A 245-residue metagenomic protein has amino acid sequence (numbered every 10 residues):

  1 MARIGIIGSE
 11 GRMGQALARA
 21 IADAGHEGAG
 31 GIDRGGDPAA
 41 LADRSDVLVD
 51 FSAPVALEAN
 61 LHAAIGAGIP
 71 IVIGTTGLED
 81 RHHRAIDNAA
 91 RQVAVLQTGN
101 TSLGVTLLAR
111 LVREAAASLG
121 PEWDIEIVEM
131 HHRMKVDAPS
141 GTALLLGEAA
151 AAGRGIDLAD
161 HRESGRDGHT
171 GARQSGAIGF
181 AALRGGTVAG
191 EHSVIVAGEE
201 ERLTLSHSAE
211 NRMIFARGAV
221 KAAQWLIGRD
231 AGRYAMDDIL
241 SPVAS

Functional and structural regions predicted by a protein language model:
R3, I7, R12-S45, P121-S245: C-terminal substrate-binding/catalytic lobe of Rossmann-fold NAD(P)-dependent oxidoreductases
I7, F51-S52, G74-T75, T98-G99 (+1 more regions): Structural motif
L17, N60, I86, L111 (+3 more regions): Aromatic/hydrophobic pocket-lining residues that form π-stacking "cages" and hydrophobic walls in ligand
R34-G36, T76-E79, N100-T101: Short, acidic/turn-prone active-site loops that include or flank metal/cofactor- and phosphate-binding residues
D46-V47, P70: Structural motif
L48-G66, G77-H82: Beta-loop-alpha module in the N-terminal Rossmann-like domain of NAD(P)-dependent dehydrogenases, especially those
L61-H62, T75-V95, T106, R113-A115: Rossmann-fold NAD(P)-binding glycine/threonine-rich loop
P70, A85-S102, G120-I125: Rossmann-fold dehydrogenase core element
